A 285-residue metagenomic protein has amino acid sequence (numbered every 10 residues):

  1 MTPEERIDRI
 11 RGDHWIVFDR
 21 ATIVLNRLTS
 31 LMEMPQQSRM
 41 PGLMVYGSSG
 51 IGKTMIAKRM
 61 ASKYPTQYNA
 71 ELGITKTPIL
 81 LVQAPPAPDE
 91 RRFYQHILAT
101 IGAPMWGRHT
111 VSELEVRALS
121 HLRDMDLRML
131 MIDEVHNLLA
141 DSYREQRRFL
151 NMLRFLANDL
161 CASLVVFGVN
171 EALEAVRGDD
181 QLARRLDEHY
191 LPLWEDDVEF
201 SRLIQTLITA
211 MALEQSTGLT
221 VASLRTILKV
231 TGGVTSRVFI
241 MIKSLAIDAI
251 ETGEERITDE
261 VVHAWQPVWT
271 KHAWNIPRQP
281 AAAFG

Functional and structural regions predicted by a protein language model:
M1, R6, L25, D89-H96 (+5 more regions): Mid-core helix/loop region of P-loop NTP-binding domains shared across ATPases and GTPases
P3, D8, V17, G50 (+2 more regions): C-terminal alpha-helical "lid" subdomain
L25-Q37: Pre-Walker A adenine-sensing motif
Q37-R59: Walker A/P-loop nucleotide-binding motif
K58-S62, F239: The feature captures the helix immediately C-terminal to the Walker
S62-G73, A103: Post-Walker A helix-loop "phosphate-sensing" segment adjacent to the P-loop in P-loop NTPases
T75-P88: A short hydrophobic beta-strand->loop->alpha-helix junction that borders the nucleotide-binding pocket of P-loop NTPases
L139-D141, F149-A222: The catalytic "switch" region of P-loop NTPases
